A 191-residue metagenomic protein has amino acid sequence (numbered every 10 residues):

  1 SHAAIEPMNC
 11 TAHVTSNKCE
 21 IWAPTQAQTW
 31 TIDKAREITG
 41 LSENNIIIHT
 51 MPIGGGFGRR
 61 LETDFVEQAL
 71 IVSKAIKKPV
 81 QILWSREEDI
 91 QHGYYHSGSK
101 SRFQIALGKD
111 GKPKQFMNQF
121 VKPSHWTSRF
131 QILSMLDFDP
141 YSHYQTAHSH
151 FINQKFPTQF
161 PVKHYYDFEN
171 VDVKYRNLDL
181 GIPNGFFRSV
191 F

Functional and structural regions predicted by a protein language model:
S1-F191: Structural alpha/beta core scaffold segments of enzyme domains
